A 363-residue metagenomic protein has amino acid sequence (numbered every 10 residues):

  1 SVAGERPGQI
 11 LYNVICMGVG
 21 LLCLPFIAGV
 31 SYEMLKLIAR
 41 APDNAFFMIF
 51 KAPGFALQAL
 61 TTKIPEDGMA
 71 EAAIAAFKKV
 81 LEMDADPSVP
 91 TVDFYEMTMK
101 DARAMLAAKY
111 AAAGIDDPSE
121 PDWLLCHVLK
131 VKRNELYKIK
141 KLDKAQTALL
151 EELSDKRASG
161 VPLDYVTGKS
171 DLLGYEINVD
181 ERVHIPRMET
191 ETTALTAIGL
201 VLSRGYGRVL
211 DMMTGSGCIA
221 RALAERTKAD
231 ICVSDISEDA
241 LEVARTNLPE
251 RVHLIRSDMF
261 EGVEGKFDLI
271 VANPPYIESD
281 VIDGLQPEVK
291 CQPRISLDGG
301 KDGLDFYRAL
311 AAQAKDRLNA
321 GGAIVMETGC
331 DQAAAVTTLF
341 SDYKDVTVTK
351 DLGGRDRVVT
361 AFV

Functional and structural regions predicted by a protein language model:
S1, K36-P42, F46-E96: Polar-ligand-bearing catalytic/cofactor-coordination segments of membrane-embedded or membrane-tethered inner-membrane
S1-G18, A28, Y32: Juxtamembrane "helix exit" motif at the C-terminal ends of alpha-helical transmembrane segments in multi-pass membrane
P25-A39: Transmembrane alpha-helical segments that form the membrane-embedded catalytic/substrate-channel core of multi-pass
T98-L150: A short N-terminal interaction module
H127-G199: Conserved AdoMet
E189-D283, A309: Conserved SAM/SAH cofactor-binding pocket of Class I
R251, Y276-F306: Mobile active-site "lid"/loop adjacent to the S-adenosyl-L-methionine
K301-F362: Conserved Class I SAM-dependent methyltransferase catalytic core
